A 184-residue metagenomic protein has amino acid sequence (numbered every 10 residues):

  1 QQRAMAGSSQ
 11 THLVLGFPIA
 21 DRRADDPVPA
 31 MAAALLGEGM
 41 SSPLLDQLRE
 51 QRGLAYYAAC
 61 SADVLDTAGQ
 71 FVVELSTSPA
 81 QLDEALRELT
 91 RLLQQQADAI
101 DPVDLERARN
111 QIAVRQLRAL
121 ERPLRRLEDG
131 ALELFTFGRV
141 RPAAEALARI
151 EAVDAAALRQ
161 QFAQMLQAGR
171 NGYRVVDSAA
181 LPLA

Functional and structural regions predicted by a protein language model:
Q1-P43: His/Glu-based metal-binding/catalytic segments typifying zinc-dependent metallopeptidases
A6-S9, D63-G69, R139, L166: Short, flexible turn/loop "capping" segments at secondary-structure junctions
V14-P18, G37-P79: A structural supersecondary motif
L15, A30-A32, L48, V73 (+4 more regions): Buried hydrophobic packing residues in well-ordered domains
R23-D26, A80-A85, L183: Short, conserved charged micro-motifs
D63-A119: M16/insulysin-pitrilysin zinc metalloprotease superfamily fold
A113-A184: C-terminal regions of mature proteins
